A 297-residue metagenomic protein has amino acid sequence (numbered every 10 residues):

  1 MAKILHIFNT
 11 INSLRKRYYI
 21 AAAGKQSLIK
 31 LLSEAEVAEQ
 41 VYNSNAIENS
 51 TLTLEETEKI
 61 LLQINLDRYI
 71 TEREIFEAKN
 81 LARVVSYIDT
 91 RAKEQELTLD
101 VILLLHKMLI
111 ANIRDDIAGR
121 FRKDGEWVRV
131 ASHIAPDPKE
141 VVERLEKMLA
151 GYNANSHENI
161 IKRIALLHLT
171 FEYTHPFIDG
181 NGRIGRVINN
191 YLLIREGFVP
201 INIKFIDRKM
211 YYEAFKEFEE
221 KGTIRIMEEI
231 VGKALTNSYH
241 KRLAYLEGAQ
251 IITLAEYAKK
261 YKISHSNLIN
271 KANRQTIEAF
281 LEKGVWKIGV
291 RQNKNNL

Functional and structural regions predicted by a protein language model:
M1-D179, R183-L297: FIC/Doc superfamily catalytic core
